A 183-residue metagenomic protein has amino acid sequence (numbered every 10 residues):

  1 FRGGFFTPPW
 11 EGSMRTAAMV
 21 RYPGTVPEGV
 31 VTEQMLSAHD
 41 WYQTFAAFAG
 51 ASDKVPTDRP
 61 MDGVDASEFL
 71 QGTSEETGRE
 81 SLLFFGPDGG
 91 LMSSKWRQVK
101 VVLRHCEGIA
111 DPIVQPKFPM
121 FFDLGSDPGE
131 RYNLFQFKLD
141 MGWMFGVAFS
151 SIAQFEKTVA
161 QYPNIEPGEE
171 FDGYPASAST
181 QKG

Functional and structural regions predicted by a protein language model:
F1-E11, V26-V30, Q34-G125, G129: C-terminal cap/loop subdomain of S1 sulfatases and analogous C-terminal strand-loop tails that border
M14-T16: Active-site Gly/Thr loop motif
A18-V20, L36: Short glycine- and hydrophobic/aromatic-rich loop-to-beta-strand nucleating segment in the catalytic cores
M92, W96, V101, E107-G108 (+2 more regions): Long, internal low-complexity/basic segments
